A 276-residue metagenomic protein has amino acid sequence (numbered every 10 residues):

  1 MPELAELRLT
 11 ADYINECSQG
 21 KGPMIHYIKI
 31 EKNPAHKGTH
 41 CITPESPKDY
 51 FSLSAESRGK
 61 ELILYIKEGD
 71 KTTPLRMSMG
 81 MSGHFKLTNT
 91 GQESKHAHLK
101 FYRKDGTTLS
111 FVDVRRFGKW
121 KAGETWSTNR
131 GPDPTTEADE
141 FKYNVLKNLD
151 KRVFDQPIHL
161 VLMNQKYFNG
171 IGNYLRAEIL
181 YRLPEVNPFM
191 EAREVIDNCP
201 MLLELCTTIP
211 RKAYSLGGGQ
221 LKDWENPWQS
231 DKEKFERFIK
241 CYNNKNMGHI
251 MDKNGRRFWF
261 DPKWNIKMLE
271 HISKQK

Functional and structural regions predicted by a protein language model:
M1-R130, I196-D197, F258, K267-L269 (+1 more regions): Acidic, proline/glycine-enriched N-terminal capping motif
E16-S46, E56, I63, E68-T72 (+1 more regions): Basic, nucleic-acid-binding surfaces and adjacent catalytic neighborhoods in DNA/RNA-processing proteins
L99-R103, R130-A138, P157-N164: Short, mixed-charge, low-aromatic patches
R115-D155: A short, charged helix-loop
